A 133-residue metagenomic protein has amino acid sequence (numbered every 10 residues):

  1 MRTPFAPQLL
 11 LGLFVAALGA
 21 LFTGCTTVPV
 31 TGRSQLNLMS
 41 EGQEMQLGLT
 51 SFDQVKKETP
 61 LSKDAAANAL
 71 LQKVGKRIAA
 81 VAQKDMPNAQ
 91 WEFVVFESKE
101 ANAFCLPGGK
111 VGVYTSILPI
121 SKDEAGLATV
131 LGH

Functional and structural regions predicted by a protein language model:
M1-F14: Bacterial N-terminal signal peptides that target proteins for export
A20-G24: C-terminal motif of bacterial Sec signal peptides marking the signal peptidase cleavage site
T26-G132: Peri-catalytic and regulatory segments of divalent metal-dependent proteins
